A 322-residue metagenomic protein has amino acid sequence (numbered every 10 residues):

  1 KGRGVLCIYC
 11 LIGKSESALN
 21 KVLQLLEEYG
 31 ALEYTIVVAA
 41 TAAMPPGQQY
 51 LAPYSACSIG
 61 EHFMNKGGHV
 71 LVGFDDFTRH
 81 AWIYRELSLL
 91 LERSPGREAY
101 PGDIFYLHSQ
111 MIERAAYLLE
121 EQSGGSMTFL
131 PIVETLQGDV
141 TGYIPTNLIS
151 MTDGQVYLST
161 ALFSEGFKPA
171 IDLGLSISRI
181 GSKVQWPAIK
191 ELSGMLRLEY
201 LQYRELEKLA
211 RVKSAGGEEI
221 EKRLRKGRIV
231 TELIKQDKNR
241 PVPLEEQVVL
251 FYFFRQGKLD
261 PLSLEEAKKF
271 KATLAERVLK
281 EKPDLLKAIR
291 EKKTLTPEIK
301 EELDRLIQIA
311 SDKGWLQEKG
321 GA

Functional and structural regions predicted by a protein language model:
K1-T41, P45-P53: Phosphate-binding glycine-rich loops and their immediate beta-loop-alpha structural context
G4-L6, E33-I36, G67-L71, G124-F129: Loop/turn-to-beta-strand initiation segments
L11-S15, A40-M44, D76-T78, T135 (+2 more regions): Short, ordered loop/turn segments at secondary-structure junctions
A18-K21, A52-S55, I59, L107-M111: Well-ordered alpha-helical segments embedded in enzymatic catalytic cores
L19-Q24, Q48-A52, W82-S88, V140-P145: Short acidic, glycine/serine/threonine-rich loops at helix termini
K21-Y29, S58-N65, E86, E113-Y117: Conserved helix-loop functional segments at active or binding sites
Q48-Y84: Phosphate-binding/switch loop-helix module in NTP-utilizing enzymes
H62, R79, L89-A322: Conserved catalytic/coupling modules of large nucleotide/cofactor-utilizing molecular machines
